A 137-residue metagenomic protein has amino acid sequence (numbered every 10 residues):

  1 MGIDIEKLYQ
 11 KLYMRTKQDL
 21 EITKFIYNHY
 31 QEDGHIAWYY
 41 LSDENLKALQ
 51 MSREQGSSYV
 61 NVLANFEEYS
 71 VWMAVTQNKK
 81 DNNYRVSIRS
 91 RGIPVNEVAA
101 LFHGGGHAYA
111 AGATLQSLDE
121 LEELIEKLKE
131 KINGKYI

Functional and structural regions predicted by a protein language model:
M1-I137: Hydrophobic helix-and-loop "lid/oligomerization" segment in the mid-to-C-terminal part of catalytic domains
